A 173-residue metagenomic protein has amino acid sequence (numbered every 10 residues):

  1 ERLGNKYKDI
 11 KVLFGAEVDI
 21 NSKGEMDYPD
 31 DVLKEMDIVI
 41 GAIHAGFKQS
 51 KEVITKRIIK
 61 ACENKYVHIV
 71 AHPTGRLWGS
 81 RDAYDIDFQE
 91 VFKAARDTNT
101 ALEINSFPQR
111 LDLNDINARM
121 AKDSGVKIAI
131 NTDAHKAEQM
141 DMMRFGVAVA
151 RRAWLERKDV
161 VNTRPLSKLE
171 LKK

Functional and structural regions predicted by a protein language model:
E1-K11, I20-K173: Charged catalytic cores and adjacent phosphate/nucleic-acid-binding surfaces used for phosphate/nucleic-acid chemistry
E17: Two-metal-ion RNase H-like nuclease active-site motif
